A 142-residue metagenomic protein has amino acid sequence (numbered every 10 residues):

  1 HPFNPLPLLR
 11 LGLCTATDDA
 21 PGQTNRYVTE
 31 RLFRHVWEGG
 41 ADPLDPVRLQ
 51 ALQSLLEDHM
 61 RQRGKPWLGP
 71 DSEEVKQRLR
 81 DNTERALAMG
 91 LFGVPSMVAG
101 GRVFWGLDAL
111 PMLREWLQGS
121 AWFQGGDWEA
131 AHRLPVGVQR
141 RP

Functional and structural regions predicted by a protein language model:
H1-V28, L110-F123: GST-like domain detector, emphasizing the conserved glutathione-binding G-site in the N-terminal thioredoxin-like
Y27, R31-P142: C-terminal cap of thioredoxin/glutaredoxin-like
